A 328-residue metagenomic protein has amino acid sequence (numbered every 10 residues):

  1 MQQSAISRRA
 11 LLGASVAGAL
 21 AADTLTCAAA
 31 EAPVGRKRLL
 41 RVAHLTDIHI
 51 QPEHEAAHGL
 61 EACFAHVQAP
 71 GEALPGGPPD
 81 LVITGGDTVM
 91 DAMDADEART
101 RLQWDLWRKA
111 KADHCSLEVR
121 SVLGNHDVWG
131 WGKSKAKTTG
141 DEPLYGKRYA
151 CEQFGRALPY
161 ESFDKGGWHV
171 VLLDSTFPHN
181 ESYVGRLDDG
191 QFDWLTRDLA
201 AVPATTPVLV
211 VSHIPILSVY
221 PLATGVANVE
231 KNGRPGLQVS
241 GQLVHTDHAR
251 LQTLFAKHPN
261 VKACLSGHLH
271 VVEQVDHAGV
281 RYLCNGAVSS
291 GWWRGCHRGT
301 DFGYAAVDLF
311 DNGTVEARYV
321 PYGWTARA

Functional and structural regions predicted by a protein language model:
M1-L20: N-terminal secretory signal peptides and thylakoid transit peptides that target proteins across membranes
S15, A29-R101, L158: N-terminal active-site segment of His-dependent metallophosphoesterases
V34, M93-P207, K231-Q238, R250-A263 (+2 more regions): Extended active-site neighborhood of metal-dependent phosphoesterases/phosphodiesterases
V42-H44, V82-T84, S121, V210 (+1 more regions): Residue-level marker for buried hydrophobic side chains located in beta-strands that build the well-ordered beta-sheet
D47, G86-D87, G124-N125, H213 (+1 more regions): Active-site glycine-centered loops adjacent to acidic/histidine catalytic or metal-binding residues that shape
V202-Y220: Short acidic, glycine-rich surface-loop motifs adjacent to enzyme active sites
I214-P235: Active-site His/acidic residue clusters
A317-A328: Short, solvent-exposed aromatic-acidic interface loops
